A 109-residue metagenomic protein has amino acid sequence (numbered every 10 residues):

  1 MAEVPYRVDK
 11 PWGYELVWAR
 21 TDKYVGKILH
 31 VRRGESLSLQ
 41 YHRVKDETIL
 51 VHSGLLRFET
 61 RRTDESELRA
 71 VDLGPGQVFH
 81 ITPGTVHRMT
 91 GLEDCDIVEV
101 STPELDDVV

Functional and structural regions predicted by a protein language model:
M1-I28, S36-S38, A70-V71: A short, N-terminal "cap"/entry segment at the start of jelly-roll beta-barrel domains of the cupin/DSBH fold
E3-K10, R88-V109: Double-stranded beta-helix
Y24, E35, V44-K45, T85 (+2 more regions): A generic "binding-loop/recognition-motif" signal
I28, T48, A70, V78 (+1 more regions): Short, surface-exposed charged micro-motifs
S36-S38, R57, G76-R88: Histidine-centered metal-chelating micro-motifs
R43-R62: Glycine- and acidic-residue-biased ligand/ion/polar-headgroup-sensing regions
R62-G84: Short acidic-glycine-tyrosine-enriched beta hairpin
